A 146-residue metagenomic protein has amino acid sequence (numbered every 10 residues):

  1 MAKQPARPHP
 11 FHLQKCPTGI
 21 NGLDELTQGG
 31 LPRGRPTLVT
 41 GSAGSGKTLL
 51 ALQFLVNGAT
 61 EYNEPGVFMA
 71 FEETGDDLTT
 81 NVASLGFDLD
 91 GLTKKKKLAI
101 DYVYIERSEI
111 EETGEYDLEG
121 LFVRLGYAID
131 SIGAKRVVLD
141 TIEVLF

Functional and structural regions predicted by a protein language model:
K3-R7, G34, E106-R107: Gly-rich Lys/Arg/Thr-decorated short loops/hinges at beta-loop-alpha junctions or inter-strand turns that position
Q4-G22: N-terminal pre-Walker A segment at the start of P-loop NTPase domains
F11, N57, Y127-D130: Short hydrophobic alpha-helices and adjacent helix-cap/hinge residues
C16-I20, T48, E115-E119: A conditional alpha-helix N-cap/helix-loop micro-motif detector
E25, G29-P32, S131-V137: Glycine-rich phosphate/diphosphate-binding loops that line cofactor/substrate pockets in enzymes
L26-G91: Walker A/P-loop NTP-binding active-site region of P-loop NTPases, recognizing the glycine-rich GxxxxGKT/S
Y62-F146: Conserved inter-motif catalytic segment of the P-loop NTP-binding fold
